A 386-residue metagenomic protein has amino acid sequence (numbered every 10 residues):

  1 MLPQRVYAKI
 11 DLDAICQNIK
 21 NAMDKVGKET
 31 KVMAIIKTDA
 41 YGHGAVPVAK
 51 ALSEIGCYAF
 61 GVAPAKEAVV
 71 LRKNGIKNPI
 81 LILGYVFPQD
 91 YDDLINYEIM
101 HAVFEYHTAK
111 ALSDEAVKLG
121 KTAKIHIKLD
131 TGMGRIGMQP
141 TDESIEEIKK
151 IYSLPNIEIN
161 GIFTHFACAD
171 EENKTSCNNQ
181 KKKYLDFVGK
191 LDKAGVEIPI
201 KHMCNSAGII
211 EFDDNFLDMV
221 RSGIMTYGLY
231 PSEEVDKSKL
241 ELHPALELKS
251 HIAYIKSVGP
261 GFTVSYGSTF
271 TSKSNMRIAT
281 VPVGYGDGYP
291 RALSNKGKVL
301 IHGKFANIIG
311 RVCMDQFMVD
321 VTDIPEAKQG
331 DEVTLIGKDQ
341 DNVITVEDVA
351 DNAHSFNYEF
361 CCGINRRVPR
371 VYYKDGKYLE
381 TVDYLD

Functional and structural regions predicted by a protein language model:
M1-D11, C16, K66-E67, V86-P88 (+5 more regions): Active-site anion/phosphate-binding pocket segments in diverse small-molecule metabolic enzymes
L2-K9, C16-Q17, K28-I200, F216: Active-site-proximal beta-alpha core segment in soluble small-molecule metabolic enzymes
K20, K50, Y358: Active-site phosphate/pyrophosphate- and oxyanion-stabilizing loops and adjacent acidic/basic residues in soluble
K25: Conserved PLP-enzyme active-site core in the AAT-like
